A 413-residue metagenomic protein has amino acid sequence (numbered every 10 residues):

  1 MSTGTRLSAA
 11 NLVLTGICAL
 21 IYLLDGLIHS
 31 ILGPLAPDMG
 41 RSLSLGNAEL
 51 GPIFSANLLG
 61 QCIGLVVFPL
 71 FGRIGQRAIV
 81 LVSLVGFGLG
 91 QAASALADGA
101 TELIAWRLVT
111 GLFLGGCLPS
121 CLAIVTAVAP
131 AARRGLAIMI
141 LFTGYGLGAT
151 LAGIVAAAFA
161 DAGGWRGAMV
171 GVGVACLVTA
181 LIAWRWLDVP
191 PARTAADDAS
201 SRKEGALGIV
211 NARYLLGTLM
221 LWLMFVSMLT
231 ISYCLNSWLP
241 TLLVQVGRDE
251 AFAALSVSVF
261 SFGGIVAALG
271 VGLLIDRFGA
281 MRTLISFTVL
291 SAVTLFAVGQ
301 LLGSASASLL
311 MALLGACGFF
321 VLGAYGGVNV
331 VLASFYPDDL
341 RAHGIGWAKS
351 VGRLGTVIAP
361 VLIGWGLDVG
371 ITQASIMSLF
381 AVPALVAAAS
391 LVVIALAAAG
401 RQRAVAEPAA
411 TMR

Functional and structural regions predicted by a protein language model:
V13-N47, S232-P240: Extracytoplasmic
L32-G33, R213-A268: Extracytoplasmic gate region of multi-pass secondary transporters
S44, L96-E102, G279, L301-S304: Helix-breaking motifs and short loop linkers at transmembrane-helix boundaries and internal kinks in secondary membrane
I63-A100: Conserved MFS/SLC helix-loop-helix module at the cytosolic interface between two early adjacent transmembrane helices
L65-Q76, L269-G279, L367: Helix-to-loop junctions at the C-terminal end of transmembrane segments in multipass secondary transporters
G86, G90, T101-T110, S308-A316: Paired small-residue
W106-T143: Cytoplasmic helix-loop-helix junction between adjacent transmembrane helices in 12-TM secondary transporters
I140-L187: Helix-loop-helix hairpin linking two adjacent transmembrane segments in secondary transporters
